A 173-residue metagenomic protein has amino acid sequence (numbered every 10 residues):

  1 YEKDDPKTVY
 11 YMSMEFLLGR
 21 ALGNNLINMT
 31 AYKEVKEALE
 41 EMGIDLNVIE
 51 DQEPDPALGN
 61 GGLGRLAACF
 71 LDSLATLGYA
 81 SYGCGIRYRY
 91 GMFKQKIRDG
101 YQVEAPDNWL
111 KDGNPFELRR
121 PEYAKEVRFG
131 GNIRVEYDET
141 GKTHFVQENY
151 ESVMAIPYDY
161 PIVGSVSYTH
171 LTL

Functional and structural regions predicted by a protein language model:
Y1-E50: Conserved oxyanion/phosphate-binding beta-strand-loop segments in alpha/beta enzyme cores
Y11, I44-N60, Y79-I86: Conserved alpha/beta enzyme-core scaffolds, especially Rossmann-like or related mixed alpha/beta domains that build
L18-R20, R65, Y88-I97: Flexible loop/turn segments at secondary-structure boundaries
I49-P56, R65, S152-P157: Short linear interaction motifs
G62-D72: Conserved phosphate/anionic-ligand binding catalytic regions in large, soluble enzymes, centered on
F70-D72, T76-K94: Glycine-rich phosphate/pyrophosphate-binding loops and their adjacent beta-strand/loop elements at enzyme active sites
G91-Y168: Extended, Lys/Arg-enriched charged tracts that mediate electrostatic binding to polyanionic substrates
T169-L173: Conserved small/polar residues in nucleotide/adenosyl-binding loops
